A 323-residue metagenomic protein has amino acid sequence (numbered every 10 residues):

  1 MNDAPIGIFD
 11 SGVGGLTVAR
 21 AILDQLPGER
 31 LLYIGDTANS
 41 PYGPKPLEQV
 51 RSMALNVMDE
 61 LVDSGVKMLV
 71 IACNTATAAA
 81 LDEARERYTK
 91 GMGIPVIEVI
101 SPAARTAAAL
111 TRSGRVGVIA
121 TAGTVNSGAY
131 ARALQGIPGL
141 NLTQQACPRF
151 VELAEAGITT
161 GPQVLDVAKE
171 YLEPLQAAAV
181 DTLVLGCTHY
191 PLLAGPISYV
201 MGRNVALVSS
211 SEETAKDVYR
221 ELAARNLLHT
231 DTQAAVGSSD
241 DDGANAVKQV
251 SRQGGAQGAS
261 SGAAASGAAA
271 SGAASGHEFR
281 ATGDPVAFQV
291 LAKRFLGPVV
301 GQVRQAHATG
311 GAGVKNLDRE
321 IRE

Functional and structural regions predicted by a protein language model:
M1-E323: Non-catalytic structural scaffold of enzyme domains
